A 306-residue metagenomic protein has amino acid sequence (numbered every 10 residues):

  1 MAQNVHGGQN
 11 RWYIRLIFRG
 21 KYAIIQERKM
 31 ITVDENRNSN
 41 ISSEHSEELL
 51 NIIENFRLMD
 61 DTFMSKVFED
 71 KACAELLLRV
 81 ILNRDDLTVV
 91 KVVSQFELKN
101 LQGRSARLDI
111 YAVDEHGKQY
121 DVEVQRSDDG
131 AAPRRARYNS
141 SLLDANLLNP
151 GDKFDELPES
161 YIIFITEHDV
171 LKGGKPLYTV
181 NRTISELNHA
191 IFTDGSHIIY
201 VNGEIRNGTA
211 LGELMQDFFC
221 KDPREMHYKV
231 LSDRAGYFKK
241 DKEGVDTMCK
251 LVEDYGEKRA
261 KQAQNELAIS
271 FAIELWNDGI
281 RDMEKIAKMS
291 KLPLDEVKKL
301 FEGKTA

Functional and structural regions predicted by a protein language model:
Q3-H6, R11-D194, N207-T209: Accessory alpha/beta interaction modules
H6-N10, I14-E54, L58, T62 (+2 more regions): Short, charged alpha-helical interaction segments and adjacent helix-coil junctions
